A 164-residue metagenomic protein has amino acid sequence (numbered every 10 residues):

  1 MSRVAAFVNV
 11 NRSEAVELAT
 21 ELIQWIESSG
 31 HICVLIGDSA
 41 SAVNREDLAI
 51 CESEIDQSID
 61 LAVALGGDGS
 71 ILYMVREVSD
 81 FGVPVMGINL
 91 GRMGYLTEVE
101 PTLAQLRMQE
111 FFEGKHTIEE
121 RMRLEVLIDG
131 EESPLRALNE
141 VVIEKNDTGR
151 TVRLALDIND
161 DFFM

Functional and structural regions predicted by a protein language model:
M1-L61, T102-T117, I128-L135: ATP/NTP phosphate-donor binding region
A6, A64, L72: Redox-cofactor binding/interface segments in oxidoreductases and associated redox assembly factors
N9, V63, G67, N89 (+1 more regions): A residue-level signal for conserved active-site and pocket-lining positions in enzyme catalytic cores
A15-V16, G69-M74: Short glycine/serine/threonine-rich phosphate/pyrophosphate-binding segments that cradle anionic phosphate groups
D38-A40, D68, L90-G91: Short, ordered loop/turn segments at secondary-structure junctions
V75-F81: Alpha-helix C-terminal capping segments
F81-V99: Short, acidic/small-residue loops that bind anionic groups at enzyme active sites
M93-M164: Catalytic core of DAGKc-family lipid kinases
